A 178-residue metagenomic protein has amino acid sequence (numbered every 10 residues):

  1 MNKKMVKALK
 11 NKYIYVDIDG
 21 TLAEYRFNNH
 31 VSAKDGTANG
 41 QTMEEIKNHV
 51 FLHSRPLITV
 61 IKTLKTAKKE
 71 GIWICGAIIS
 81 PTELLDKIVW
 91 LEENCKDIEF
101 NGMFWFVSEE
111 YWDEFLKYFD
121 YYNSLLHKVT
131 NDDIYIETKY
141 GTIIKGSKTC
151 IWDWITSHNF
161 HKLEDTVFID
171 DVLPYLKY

Functional and structural regions predicted by a protein language model:
N2-K3, K7-C95, F100-W105: Alpha-helical substrate-recognition element adjacent to the catalytic core
S108-K177: Conserved Lys-Pro-Asp/Glu-containing loop-to-beta segment of HAD-superfamily phosphomonoesterases, centered on
